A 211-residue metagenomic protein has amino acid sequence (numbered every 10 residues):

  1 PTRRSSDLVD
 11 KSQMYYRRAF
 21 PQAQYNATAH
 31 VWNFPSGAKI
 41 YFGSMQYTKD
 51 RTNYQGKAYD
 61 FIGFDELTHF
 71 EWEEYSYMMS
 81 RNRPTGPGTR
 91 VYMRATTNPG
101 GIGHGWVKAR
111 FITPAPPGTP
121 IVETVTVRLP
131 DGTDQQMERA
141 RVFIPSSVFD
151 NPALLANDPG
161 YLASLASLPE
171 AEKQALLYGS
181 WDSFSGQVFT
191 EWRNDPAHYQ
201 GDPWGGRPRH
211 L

Functional and structural regions predicted by a protein language model:
P1-S5: Short, small-residue-biased leader/transition segments that mark boundaries at the very start of proteins
D7-A27: Conserved helix-turn-beta segment of the N-terminal RecA-like "Helicase ATP-binding" lobe in SF1/SF2 helicases
L8-Y15, E73-R81, W106, R110 (+2 more regions): Alpha-helical scaffold elements adjacent to nucleotide-binding pockets in ATP/GTP-utilizing enzyme cores
H30-Y77: Conserved RecA-like ASCE ATPase "motif II neighborhood" in helicase/translocase motors
K39-S44, I144-P145, L211: Active-site-proximal beta-strand elements of phosphoester/diester hydrolases
F61, R94, H210: Hydrophobic "anchor" residues on beta-strands that sit immediately upstream of conserved functional sites
H69-N151: ASCE P-loop NTPase helicase motor core
F149-L211: ATPase catalytic-site recognition across NTP-hydrolyzing enzymes
